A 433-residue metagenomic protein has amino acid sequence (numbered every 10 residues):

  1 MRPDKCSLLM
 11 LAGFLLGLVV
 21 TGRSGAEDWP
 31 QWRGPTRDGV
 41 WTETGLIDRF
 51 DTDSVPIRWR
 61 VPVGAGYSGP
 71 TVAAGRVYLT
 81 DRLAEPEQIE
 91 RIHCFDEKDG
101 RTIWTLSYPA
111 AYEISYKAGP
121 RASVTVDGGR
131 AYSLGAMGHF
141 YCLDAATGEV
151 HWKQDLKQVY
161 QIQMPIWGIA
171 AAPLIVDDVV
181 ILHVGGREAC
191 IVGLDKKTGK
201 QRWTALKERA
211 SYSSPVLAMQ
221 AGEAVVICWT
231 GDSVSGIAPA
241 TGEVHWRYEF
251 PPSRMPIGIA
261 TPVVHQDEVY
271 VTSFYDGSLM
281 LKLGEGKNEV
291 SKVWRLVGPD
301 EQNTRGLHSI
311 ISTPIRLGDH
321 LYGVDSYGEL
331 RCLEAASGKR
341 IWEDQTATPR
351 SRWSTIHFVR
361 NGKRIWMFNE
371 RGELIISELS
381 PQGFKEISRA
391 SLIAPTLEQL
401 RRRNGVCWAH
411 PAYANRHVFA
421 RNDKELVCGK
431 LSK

Functional and structural regions predicted by a protein language model:
M1-L8: N-terminal secretory signal peptides that target proteins for export/translocation
L9-T21: Bacterial N-terminal signal peptides
R23-K433: Noncatalytic, solvent-exposed loop/strand surfaces of beta-propeller-type extracellular/periplasmic domains
